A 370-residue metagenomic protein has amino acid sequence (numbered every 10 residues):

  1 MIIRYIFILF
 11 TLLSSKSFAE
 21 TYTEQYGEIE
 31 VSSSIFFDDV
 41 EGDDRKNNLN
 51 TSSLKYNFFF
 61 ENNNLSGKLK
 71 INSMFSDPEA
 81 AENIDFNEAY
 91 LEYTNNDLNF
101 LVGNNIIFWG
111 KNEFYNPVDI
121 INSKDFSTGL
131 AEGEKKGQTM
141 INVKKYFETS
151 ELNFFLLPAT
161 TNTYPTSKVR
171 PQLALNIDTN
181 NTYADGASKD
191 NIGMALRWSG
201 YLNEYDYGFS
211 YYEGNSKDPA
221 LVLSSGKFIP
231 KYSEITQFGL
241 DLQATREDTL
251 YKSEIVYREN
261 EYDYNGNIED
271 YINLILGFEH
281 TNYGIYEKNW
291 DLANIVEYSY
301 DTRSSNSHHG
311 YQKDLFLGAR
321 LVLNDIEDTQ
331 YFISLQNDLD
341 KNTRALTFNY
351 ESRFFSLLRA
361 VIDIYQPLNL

Functional and structural regions predicted by a protein language model:
A19-Y26, F59-S66, T94-L101, W109 (+5 more regions): Short loop/turn motifs that connect adjacent beta-strands in outer-membrane beta-barrel proteins
T23-V31, L65-L69, F100, L152-F154 (+6 more regions): Transmembrane beta-strands of outer-membrane beta-barrel proteins
E28-F36, K70-M74, N105-I107, L157-A159 (+7 more regions): Outer-membrane beta-barrel pore domains and translocons
F37-L49, P78-D85, E113-D119, P165-P171 (+5 more regions): Outer-membrane beta-barrel translocator domains and adjoining extracellular loop/strand segments of Gram-negative
R45-S52, E82-N87, K135-T139, D190-M194 (+5 more regions): Residues that define the transmembrane beta-barrel architecture of outer-membrane proteins
L54-F60, E88-Y93, I141-K145, L196-G200 (+5 more regions): Residues on the lipid-exposed face of transmembrane beta-strands in outer-membrane beta-barrel proteins
F59-R170, N203, N369: Outer membrane beta-barrel
G214, R246-D338: Detector for outer-membrane/organellar transmembrane beta-barrel domains, recognizing the amphipathic beta-strand
